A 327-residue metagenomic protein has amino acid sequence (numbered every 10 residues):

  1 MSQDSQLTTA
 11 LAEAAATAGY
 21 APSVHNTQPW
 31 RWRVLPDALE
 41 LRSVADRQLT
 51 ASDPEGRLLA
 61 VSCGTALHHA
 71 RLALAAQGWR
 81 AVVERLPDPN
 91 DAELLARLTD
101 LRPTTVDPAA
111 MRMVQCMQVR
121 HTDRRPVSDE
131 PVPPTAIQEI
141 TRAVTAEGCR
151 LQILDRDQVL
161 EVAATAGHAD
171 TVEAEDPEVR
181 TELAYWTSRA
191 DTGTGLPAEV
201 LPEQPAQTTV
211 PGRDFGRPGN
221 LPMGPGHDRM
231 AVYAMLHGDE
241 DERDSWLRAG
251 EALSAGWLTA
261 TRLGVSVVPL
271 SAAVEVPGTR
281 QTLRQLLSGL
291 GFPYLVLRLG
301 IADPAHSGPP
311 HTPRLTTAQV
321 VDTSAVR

Functional and structural regions predicted by a protein language model:
M1-R327: Acidic, surface-exposed loops and disordered segments
